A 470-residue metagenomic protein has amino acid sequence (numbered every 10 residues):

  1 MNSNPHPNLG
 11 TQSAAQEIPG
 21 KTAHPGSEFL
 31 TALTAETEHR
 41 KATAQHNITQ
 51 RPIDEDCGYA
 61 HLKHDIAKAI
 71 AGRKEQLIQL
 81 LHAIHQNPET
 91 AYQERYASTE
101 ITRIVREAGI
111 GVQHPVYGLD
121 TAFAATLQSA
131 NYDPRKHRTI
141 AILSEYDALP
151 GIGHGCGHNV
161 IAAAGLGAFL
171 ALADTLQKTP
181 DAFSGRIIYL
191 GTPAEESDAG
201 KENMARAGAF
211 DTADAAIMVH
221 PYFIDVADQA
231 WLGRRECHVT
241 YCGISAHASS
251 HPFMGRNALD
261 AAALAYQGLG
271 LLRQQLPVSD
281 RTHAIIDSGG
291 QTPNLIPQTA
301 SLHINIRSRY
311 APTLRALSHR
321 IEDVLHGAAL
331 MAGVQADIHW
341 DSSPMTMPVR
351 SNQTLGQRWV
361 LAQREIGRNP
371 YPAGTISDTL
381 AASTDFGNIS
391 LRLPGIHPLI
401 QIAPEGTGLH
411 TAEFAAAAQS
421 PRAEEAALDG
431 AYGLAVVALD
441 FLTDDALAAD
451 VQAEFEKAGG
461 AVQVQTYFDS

Functional and structural regions predicted by a protein language model:
N4-G185: Acidic/His- and Gly-rich active-site-bordering loop/insert found across diverse amide/peptide-bond hydrolases
I84, A125, I142, H158 (+9 more regions): Divalent metal-coordination and catalytic microenvironments
E94, Q113-H114, P180-A182, L272-H283 (+3 more regions): Flexible, glycine/charged-enriched surface loops at secondary-structure junctions
I101, A164-L172, A262-L269, A431-A438: Buried hydrophobic packing segments
L127-E145, D228-Y241, A403-E413: Acidic-glycine-rich active-site phosphate/pyrophosphate-binding loop
L166-L232, A449: Acidic/histidine-rich catalytic neighborhood of metal-dependent amide-processing enzymes
T212-Q363, D378-G387: Midchain, well-structured core segments that form catalytic/ion-binding scaffolds
Y371-G433, V437-D445, A449-S470: Zn-dependent metallopeptidase/amidohydrolase metal-coordination segment
